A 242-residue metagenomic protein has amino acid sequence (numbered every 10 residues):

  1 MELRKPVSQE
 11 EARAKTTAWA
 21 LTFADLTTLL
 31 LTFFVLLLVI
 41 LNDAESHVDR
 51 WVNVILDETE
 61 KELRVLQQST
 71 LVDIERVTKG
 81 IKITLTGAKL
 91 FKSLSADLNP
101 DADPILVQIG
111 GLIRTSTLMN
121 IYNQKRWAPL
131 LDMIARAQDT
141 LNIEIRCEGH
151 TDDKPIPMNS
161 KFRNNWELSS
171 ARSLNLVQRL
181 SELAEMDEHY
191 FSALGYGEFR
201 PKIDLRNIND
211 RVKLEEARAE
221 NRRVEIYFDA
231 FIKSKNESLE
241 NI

Functional and structural regions predicted by a protein language model:
M1-T86: Short terminal targeting/anchoring segments
H47-W51, I55, D101, I105 (+2 more regions): Short amphipathic alpha-helical segments
L56, L106-R114, S173-V177: Short, hydrophobic/amphipathic alpha-helical packing segments that form internal helix faces or helix-helix interfaces
K61-T70, N99-N142: Extracytoplasmic beta-rich ectodomain segments of secreted or membrane-anchored proteins
Q68-T70, V77-I81, L85-K89, L94 (+4 more regions): Envelope-exposed proteins and targeting segments
K79-N123, K154-R163: Short, solvent-exposed beta-strand/turn patches at coil↔beta or beta↔helix junctions that act as interaction loops
P100, R126-I242: Periplasmic OmpA-like peptidoglycan-binding domain that tethers envelope proteins to the cell wall
